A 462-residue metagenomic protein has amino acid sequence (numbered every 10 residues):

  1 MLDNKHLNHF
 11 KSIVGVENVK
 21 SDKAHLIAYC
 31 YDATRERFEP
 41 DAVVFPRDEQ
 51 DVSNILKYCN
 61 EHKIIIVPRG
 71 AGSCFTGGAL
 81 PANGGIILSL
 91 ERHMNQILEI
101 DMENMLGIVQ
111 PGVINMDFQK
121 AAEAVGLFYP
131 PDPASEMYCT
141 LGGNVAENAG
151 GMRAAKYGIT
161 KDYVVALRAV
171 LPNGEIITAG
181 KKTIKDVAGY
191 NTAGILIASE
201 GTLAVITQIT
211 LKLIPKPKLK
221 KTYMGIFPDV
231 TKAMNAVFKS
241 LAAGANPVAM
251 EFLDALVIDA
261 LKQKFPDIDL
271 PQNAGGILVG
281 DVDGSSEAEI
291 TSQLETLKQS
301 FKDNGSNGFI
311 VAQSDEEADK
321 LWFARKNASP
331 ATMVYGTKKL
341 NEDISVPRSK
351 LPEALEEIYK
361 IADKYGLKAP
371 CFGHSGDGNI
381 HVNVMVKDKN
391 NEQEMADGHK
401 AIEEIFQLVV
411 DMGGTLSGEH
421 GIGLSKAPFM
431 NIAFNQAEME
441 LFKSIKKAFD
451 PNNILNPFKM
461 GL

Functional and structural regions predicted by a protein language model:
M1, H9, A24-A28, F45-D51 (+14 more regions): Feature of Fe-S/electron-transfer and energy-metabolism proteins that preferentially highlights extended coupling
M1-D32, E61-I64, S300-A318, D411-L416 (+1 more regions): N-terminal accessory segments
M1-K57, S73-M105, A134, V257-I268 (+2 more regions): N-terminal flexible segment immediately upstream of the FAD-binding catalytic core in FAD-dependent oxidoreductases
K20-K23, Y29, P215, I226 (+3 more regions): C-terminal substrate-recognition/cap domain of FAD-linked oxidoreductases
Q96-E251, L455: FAD-binding subdomain of flavoenzyme oxidoreductases
E175, A427-L462: Activity-critical C-terminal alpha-helical subdomain
